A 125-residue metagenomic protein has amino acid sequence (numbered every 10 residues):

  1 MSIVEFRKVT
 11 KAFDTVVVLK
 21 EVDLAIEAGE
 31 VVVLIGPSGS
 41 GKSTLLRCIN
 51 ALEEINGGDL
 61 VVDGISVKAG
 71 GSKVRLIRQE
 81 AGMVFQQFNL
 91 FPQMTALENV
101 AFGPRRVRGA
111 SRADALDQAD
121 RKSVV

Functional and structural regions predicted by a protein language model:
V4, L19-E21: Conserved structural motif at the start of ABC-family nucleotide-binding domains
T10, D59-L76: ABC ATPase NBD Q-loop/coupling interface
D14, V32, G70-G71, A101-D114: ABC-type ATPase nucleotide-binding domains, specifically the catalytic core motifs of the NBD
V16-V17, R75: Short coil-to-beta microelement around the adenine-binding A-loop and adjacent beta1/P-loop entry of ABC ATPase
V33, R75-F88: ABC nucleotide-binding domain signature
I35-P37: The feature captures the beta-strand-to-loop junction immediately N-terminal to the Walker
N50: Helix-to-loop junction immediately C-terminal to a conserved catalytic motif
Q93-G103: Short coil-to-helix segment of the ABC ATPase nucleotide-binding domain corresponding to the Q-loop/switch region
